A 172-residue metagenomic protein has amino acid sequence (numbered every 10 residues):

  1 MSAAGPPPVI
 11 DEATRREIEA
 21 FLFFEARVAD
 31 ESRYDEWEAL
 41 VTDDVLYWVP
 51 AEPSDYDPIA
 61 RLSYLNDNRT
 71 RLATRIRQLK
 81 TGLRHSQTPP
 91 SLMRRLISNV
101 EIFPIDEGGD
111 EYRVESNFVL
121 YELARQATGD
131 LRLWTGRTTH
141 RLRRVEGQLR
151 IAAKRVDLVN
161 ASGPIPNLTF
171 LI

Functional and structural regions predicted by a protein language model:
M1-D43, P50: Short, low-complexity N-terminal intrinsically disordered segments enriched in polar/charged residues
A3, E101-I172: A beta-strand edge to alpha-helix "cap/lid" segment located at domain peripheries
E19-A20, M93-R95, W134-T135: Short solvent-exposed loop/turn micro-motifs enriched in small/polar/acidic residues
E25, W37, L72, V114 (+1 more regions): Hydrophobic pocket/interface hotspot
D43-N117: A solvent-exposed, acidic/Ser-Thr-rich amphipathic alpha-helical stretch
